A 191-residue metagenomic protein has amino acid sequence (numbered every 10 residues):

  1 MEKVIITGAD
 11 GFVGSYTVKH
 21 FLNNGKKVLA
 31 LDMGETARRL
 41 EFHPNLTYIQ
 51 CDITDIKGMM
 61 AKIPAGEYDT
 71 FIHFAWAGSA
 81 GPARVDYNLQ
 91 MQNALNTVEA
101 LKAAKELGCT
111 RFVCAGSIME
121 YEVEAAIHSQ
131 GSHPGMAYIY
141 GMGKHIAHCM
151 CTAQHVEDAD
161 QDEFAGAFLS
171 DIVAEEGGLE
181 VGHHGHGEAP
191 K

Functional and structural regions predicted by a protein language model:
V4-N24: N-terminal Rossmann NAD(P)H-binding glycine-rich loop of SDR-like oxidoreductase domains
K26-A37: Conserved glycine-rich Rossmann-like NAD(P)H-binding loop of the short-chain dehydrogenase/reductase
P44-D55: Rossmann-fold cofactor-recognition segment
I53-Q92: NAD(P)H-binding glycine-rich loop region in Rossmannoid oxidoreductase-like domains and their noncatalytic homologs
T54, T70, N88-E99, P134 (+2 more regions): Glycine-rich NAD(P)-binding loop of the Rossmann-fold in SDR/ketoreductase-type enzymes
H73, V98-I139: Conserved Rossmann-fold NAD(P)-dependent oxidoreductase catalytic core, especially the SDR/UDP-sugar
Y138-E163: Active-site Tyr-X1-5-Lys
V156-K191: N-terminal low-complexity segments that are often proline-rich with Ser/Thr-Pro
